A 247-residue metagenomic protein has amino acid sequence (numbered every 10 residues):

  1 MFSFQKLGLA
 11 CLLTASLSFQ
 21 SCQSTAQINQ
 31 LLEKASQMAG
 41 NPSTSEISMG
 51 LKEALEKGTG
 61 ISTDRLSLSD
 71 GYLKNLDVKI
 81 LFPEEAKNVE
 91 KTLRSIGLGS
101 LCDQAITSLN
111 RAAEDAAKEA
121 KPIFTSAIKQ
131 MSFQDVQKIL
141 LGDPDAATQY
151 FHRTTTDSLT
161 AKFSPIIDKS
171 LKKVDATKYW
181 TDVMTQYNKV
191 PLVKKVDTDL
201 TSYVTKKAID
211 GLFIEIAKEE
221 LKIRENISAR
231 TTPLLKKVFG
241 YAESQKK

Functional and structural regions predicted by a protein language model:
M1-L9: Bacterial N-terminal signal peptides that target proteins for export
S18-S21: C-terminal motif of bacterial Sec signal peptides marking the signal peptidase cleavage site
Q23-T25: Bacterial signal peptide processing site
I28-S108: N-terminal Sec/ER secretory leader and immediately downstream segment of secreted/extracellular precursors
E33, A208-K247: A cross-kingdom marker for long, charged
S62, S132, I227: Residue-level signature of catalytic and energy-coupling elements of molecular machines, predominantly ATP/GTP-dependent
G99-S170: Mid-length scaffold segments of soluble, non-membrane domains
I166-L212: An amphipathic alpha-helical core segment
